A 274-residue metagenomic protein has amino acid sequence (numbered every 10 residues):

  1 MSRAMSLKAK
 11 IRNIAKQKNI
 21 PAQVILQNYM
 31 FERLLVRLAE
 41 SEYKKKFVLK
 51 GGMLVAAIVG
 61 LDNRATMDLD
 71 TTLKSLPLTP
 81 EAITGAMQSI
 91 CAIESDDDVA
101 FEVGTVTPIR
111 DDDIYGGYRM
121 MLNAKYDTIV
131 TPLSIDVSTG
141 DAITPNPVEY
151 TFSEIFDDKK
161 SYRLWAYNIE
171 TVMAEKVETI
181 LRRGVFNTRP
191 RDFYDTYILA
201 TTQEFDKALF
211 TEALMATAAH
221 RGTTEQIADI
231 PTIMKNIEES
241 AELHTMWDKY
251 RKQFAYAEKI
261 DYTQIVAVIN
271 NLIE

Functional and structural regions predicted by a protein language model:
M1-F47, A56-A65, L69-E274: Structured mid-to-C-terminal alpha-helical surface segments
